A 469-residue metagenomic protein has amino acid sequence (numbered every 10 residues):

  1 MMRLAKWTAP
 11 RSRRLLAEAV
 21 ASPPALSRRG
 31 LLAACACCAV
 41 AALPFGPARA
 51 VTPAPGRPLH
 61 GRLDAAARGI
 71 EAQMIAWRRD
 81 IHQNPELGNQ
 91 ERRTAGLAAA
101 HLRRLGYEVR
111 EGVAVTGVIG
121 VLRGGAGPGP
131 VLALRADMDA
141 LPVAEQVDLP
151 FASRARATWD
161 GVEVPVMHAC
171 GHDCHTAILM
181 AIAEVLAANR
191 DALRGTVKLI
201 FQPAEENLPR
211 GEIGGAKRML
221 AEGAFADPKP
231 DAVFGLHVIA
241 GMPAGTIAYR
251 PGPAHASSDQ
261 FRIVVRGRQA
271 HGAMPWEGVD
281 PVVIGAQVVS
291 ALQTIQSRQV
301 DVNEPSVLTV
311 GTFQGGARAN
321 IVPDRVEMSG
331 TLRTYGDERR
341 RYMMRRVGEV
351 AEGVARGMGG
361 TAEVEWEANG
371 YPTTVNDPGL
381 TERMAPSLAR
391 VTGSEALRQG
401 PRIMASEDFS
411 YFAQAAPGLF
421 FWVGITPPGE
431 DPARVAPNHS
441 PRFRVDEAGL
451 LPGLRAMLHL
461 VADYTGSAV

Functional and structural regions predicted by a protein language model:
M1-L26, G30-A42: N-terminal secretory signal peptides
G46-R49: Sec/Tat signal peptide C-region and signal peptidase I cleavage site
V51-G56, V283-V469: Metal-dependent amide/peptide-bond hydrolase catalytic core, centered on the "pita-bread" metallohydrolase fold
R57-H168, D173, A177-R194, K198: Acidic/His- and Gly-rich active-site-bordering loop/insert found across diverse amide/peptide-bond hydrolases
R110, R210, P251-H255, P401-R402 (+1 more regions): Short Gly/Pro-enriched turn/cap motifs at secondary-structure boundaries
E145-R156, G252-A254, P428-A436: Short, flexible, mixed-charge acidic loops at enzyme active sites
A155-M167, D173-C174, V185-L186, D191-T312 (+1 more regions): Histidine/acidic-residue-rich, glycine-tolerant segments that coordinate divalent metal ions
